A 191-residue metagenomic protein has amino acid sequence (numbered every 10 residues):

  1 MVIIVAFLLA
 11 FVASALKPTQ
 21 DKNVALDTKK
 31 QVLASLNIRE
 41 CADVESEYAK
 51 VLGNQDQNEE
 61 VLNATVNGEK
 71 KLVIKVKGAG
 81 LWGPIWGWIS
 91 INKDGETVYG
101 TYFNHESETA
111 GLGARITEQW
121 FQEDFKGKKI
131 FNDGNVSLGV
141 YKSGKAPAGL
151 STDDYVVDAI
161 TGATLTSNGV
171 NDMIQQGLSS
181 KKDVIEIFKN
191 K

Functional and structural regions predicted by a protein language model:
M1-K191: Flexible, solvent-exposed loop/hinge segments and secondary-structure transition points
